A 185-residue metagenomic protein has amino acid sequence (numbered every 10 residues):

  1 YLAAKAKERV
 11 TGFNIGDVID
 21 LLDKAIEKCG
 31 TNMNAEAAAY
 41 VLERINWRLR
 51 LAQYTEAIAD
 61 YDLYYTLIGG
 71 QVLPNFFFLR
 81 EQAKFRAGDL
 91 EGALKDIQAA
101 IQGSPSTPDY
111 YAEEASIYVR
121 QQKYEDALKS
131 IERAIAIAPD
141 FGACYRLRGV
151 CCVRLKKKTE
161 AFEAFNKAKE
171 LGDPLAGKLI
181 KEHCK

Functional and structural regions predicted by a protein language model:
K5-K7, N46, Q82, S116 (+2 more regions): Residue-level recognition of tetratricopeptide repeat
R9-T11, R50, R86, R120 (+1 more regions): Register position in tetratricopeptide repeats
A25, Y64, A99-A100, R133-A134 (+1 more regions): Canonical positions in the second alpha-helix
K28, N32, L67-G69, G103 (+2 more regions): Structural marker of alpha-solenoid helical repeat scaffolds
M33-N34, A38, V72-N75, P108-D109 (+2 more regions): Helix-start (N-cap) detector for alpha-helical repeat units in TPR-like alpha-solenoids, especially tetratricopeptide
T159-K185: Terminal, low-structured helical/coil segments at or just beyond the last alpha-helical repeat
